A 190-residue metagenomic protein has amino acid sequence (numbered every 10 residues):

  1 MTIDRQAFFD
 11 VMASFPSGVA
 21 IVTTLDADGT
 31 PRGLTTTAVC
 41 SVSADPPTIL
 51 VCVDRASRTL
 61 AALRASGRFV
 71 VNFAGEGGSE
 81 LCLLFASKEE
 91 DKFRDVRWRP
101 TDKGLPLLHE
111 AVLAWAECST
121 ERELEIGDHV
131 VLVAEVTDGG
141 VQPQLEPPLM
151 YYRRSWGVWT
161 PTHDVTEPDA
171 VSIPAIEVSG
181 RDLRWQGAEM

Functional and structural regions predicted by a protein language model:
M1-M190: Basic, polyanion-binding surface patches
